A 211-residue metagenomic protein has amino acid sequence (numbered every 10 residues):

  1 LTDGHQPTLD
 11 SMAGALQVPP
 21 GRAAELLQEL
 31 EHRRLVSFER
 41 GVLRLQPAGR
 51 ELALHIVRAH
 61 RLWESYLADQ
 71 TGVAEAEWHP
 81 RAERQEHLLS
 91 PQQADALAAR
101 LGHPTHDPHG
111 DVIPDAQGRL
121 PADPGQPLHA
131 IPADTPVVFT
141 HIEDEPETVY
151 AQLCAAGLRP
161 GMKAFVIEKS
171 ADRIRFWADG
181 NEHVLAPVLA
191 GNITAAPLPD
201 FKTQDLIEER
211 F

Functional and structural regions predicted by a protein language model:
D3-L16, G41: Short acidic, hydrophobic short linear motifs in intrinsically disordered regions
G14-H32, T148-A151: Short amphipathic alpha-helical interaction segments
E31-G41: A short, conserved structural fragment
G41-H60: Basic, amphipathic "hinge/linker" alpha-helix immediately C-terminal to the N-terminal HTH DNA-binding motif
A68-P124: Anionic-ligand-binding alpha/beta catalytic cores of soluble enzymes and soluble regulatory domains that recognize
E182-H183, P187-F211: Glycine- and charge-enriched low-complexity intrinsically disordered segments
